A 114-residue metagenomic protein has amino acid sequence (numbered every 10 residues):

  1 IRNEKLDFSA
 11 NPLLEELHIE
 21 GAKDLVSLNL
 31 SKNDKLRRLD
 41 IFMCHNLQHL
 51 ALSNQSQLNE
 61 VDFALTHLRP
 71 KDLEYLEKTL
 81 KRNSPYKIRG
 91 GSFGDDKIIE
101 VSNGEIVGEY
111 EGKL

Functional and structural regions predicted by a protein language model:
I1-N3, L14, L25, L36 (+6 more regions): Conserved hydrophobic position(s) of the canonical leucine-rich repeat
D7, H18, N29, D40 (+2 more regions): Conserved positional slot within leucine-rich repeat
L17, L36-L39, D95, E109-E111: Intrinsic low-complexity, intrinsically disordered segments enriched in polar/basic residues
A22, C44, Q55, T66 (+2 more regions): Short, structured coil/turn linkers that connect adjacent secondary-structure elements
E74-L114: Membrane-proximal C-terminal cap and juxtamembrane stalk of leucine-rich repeat ectodomains
